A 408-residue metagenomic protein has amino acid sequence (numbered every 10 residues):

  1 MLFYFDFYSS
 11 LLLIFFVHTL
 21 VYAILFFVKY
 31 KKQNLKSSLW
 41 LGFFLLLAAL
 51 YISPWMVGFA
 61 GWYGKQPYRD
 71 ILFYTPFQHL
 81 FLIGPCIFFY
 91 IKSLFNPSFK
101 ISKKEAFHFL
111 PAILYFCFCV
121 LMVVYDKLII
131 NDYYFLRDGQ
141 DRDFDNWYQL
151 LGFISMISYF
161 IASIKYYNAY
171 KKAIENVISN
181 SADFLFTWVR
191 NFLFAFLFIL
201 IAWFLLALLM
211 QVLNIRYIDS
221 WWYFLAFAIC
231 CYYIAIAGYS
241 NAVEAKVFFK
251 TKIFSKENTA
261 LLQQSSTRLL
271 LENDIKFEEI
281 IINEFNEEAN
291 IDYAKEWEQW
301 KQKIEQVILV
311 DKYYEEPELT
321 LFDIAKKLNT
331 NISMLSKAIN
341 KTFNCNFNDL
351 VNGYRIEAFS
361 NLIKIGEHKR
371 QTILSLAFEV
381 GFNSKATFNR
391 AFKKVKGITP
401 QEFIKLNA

Functional and structural regions predicted by a protein language model:
M1-L121, K127-D138, W147-L150, Y166-K171: N-terminal low-complexity or simple alpha-helical regulatory segments that function as activation/interaction modules
A23-I24, Y90, F204-L208, I234: Alpha-helical transmembrane segments of multipass membrane proteins
K32-Y51, H108-F109, R142-L209, Y217-C230: Alpha-helical transmembrane segments of multi-pass integral membrane proteins
W62-I71, S93-F99, Y125-L136, I157-A169 (+3 more regions): Juxtamembrane/interfacial segments around transmembrane helices
R190-F194, I199-I201, L208-F277: Hydrophobic, helix-length membrane anchors
Y239-S375, E379, A391-K394, Q401-A408: Membrane-proximal linker segments that couple transmembrane helices to downstream signaling/catalytic modules
F388: Binding-interface segments
